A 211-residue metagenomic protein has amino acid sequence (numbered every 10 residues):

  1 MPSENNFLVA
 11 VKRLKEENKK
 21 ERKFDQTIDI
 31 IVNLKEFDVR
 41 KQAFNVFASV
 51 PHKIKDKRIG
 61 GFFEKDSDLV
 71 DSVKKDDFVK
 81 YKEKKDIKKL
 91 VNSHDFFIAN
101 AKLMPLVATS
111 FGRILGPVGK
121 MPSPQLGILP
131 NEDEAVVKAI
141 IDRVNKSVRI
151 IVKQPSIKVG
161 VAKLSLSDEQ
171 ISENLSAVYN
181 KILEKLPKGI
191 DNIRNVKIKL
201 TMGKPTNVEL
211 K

Functional and structural regions predicted by a protein language model:
M1-N5, V9, N207-K211: Intrinsically disordered, compositionally biased charged tails
M1-P2, L14, N18: OB-fold/S1-family RNA-binding modules
A10, D71-V73, G116, I198: Residue-level signature of catalytic and energy-coupling elements of molecular machines, predominantly ATP/GTP-dependent
E16-L69: Translation machinery proteins
E21-D25, K185-K197: Flexible, glycine/charged-enriched surface loops at secondary-structure junctions
V46-K102: Extracellular/luminal Protease-associated
V79-S172, S176-N180: Long, charge-patterned amphipathic alpha-helical coiled-coil/hairpin "stalk" segments used as oligomerization
V161-K163, L200-M202, L210: Flexible glycine-/small-residue-rich
